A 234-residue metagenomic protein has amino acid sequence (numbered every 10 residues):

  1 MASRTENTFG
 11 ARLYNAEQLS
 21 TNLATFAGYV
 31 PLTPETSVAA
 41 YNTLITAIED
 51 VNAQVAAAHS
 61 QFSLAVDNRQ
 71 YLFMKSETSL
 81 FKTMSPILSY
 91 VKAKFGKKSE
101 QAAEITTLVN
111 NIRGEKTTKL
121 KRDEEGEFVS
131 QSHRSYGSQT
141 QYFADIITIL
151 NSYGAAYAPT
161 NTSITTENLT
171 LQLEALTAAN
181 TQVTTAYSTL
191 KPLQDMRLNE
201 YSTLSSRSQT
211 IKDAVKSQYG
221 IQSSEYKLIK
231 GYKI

Functional and structural regions predicted by a protein language model:
M1-I234: Basic/polar low-complexity intrinsically disordered segments
